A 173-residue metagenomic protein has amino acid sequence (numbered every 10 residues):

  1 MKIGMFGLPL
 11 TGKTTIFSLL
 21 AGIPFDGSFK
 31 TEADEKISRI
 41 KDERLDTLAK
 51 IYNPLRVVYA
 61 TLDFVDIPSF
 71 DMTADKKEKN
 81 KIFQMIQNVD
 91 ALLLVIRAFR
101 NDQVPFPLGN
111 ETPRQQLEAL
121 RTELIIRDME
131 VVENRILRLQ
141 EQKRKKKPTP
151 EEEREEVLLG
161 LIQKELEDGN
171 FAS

Functional and structural regions predicted by a protein language model:
M1-N101, L108, R114: Conserved G1/Walker A P-loop phosphate-binding module
Y52-V58, D71-S173: Conserved C-terminal guanine-recognition region of P-loop GTPase G domains, centered on the G4
